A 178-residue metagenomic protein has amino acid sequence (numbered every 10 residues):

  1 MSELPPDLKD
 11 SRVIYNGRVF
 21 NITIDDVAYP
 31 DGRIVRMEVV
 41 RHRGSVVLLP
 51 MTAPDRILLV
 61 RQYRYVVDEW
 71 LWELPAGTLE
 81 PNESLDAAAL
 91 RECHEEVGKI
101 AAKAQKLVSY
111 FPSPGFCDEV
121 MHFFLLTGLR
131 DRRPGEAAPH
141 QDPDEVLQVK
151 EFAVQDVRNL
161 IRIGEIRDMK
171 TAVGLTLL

Functional and structural regions predicted by a protein language model:
P6, D10-V47, T52-P54: Acidic, metal-coordinating catalytic segment for phosphate/diphosphate chemistry, firing primarily on the Nudix
G17, V66, S113-F116: Short glycine/serine/proline-enriched coil/turn segments at secondary-structure junctions
N21-D25, W70, V120-H122, Q148: Short beta-strand micro-motifs in enzyme catalytic cores
V35, G44-V47, T78-M169: Unchanged
M51, L126-T127, L178: Short beta-strand-to-turn element immediately C-terminal to the catalytic PLP-Schiff-base lysine in fold type I
L58-V60: Zn2+-dependent peptidoglycan hydrolase active-site motif and core
Y65-W72: A conserved beta-turn-beta hairpin within the catalytic core of GNAT-like acetyltransferases that forms part
L175: C-terminal boundary of histidine-terminating zinc-finger modules
